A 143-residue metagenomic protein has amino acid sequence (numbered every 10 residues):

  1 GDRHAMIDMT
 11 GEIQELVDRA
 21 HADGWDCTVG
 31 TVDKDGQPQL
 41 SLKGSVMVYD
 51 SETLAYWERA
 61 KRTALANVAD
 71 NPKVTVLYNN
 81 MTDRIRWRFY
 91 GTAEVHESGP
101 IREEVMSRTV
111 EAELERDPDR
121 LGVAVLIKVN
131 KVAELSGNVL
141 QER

Functional and structural regions predicted by a protein language model:
G1-R143: Binding-site signature for planar aromatic cofactors or substrates
